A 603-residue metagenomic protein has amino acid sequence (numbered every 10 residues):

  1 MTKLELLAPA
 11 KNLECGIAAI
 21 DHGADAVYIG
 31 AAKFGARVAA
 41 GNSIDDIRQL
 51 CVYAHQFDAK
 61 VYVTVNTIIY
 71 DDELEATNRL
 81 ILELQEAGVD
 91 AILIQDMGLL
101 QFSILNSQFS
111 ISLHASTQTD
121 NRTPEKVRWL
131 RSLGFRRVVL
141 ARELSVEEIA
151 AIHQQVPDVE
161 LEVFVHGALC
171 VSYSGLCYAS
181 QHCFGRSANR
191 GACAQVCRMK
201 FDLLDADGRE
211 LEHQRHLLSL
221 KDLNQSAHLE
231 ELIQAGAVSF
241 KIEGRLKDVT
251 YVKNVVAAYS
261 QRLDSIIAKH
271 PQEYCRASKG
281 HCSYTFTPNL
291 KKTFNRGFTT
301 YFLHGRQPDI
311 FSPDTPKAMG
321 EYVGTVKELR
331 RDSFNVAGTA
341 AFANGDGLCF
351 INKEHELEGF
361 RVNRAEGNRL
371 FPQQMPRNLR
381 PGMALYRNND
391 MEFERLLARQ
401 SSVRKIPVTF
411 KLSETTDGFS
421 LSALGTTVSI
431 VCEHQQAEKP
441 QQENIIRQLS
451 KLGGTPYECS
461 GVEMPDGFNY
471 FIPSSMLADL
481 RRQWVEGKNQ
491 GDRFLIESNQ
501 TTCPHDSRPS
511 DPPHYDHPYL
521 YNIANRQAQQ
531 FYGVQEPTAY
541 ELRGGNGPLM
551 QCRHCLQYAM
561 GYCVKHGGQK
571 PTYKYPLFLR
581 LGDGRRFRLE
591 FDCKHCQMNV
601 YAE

Functional and structural regions predicted by a protein language model:
M1-H22, A26-A36, D46, L50-C51 (+5 more regions): Surface-exposed amphipathic alpha-helical tracts and adjacent flexible/coil segments at the periphery of soluble enzymes
A39-S43: An active-site metal/cofactor-coordinating segment within enzyme catalytic domains
G98-L99: Alpha-helix capping/helix-boundary segments
I104-S110: Arg/Gly-rich low-complexity intrinsically disordered repeat tracts
S116-P124, V139-A141: Aromatic/His-enriched, Gly/Pro-containing loop or helix-boundary segments that lie immediately adjacent to catalytic
